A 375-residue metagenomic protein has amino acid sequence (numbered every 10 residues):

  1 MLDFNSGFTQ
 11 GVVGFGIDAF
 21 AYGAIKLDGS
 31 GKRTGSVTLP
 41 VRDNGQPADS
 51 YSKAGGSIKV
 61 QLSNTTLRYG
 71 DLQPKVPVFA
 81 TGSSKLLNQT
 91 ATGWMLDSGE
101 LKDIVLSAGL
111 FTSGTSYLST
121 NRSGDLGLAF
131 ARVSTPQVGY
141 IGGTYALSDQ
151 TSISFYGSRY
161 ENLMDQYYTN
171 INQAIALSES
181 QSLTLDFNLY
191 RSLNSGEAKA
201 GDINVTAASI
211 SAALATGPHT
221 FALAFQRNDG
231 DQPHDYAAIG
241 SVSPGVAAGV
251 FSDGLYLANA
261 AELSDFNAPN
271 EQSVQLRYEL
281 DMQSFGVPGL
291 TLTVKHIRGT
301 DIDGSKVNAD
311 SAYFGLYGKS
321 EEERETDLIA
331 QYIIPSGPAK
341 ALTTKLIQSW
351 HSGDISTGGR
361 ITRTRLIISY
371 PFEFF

Functional and structural regions predicted by a protein language model:
M1-P74, S98, E179, E279-Q283 (+3 more regions): Beta-barrel outer-membrane channel/assembly domains of diderm bacteria
L2-G7, G56-T66, A91-L101, G127-D149 (+7 more regions): Feature captures outer-membrane beta-barrel proteins of Gram-negative bacteria and organelles
G11-F15, N64-R68, D103-S107, T115 (+7 more regions): Repeated loop/turn-to-beta-strand initiation elements of outer-membrane beta-barrel proteins
F20-K26, T65, L72-V76, F111-S116 (+6 more regions): Structural signature of outer-membrane beta-barrel domains
L27, S107-F130, Q137-V138, S180-P269 (+1 more regions): Outer-membrane beta-barrel translocator/channel fold
L67-T81, L106-L110, I141, D149-E161 (+4 more regions): Transmembrane beta-strand segments that form the barrel wall of outer-membrane beta-barrel proteins
T81-N88, G114, V133-T135, G157-Y168 (+4 more regions): Solvent-exposed loop/turn segments connecting transmembrane beta-strands in outer-membrane beta-barrel proteins
Y236-Y317, E325-L328: C-terminal structural cap/anchor segments
